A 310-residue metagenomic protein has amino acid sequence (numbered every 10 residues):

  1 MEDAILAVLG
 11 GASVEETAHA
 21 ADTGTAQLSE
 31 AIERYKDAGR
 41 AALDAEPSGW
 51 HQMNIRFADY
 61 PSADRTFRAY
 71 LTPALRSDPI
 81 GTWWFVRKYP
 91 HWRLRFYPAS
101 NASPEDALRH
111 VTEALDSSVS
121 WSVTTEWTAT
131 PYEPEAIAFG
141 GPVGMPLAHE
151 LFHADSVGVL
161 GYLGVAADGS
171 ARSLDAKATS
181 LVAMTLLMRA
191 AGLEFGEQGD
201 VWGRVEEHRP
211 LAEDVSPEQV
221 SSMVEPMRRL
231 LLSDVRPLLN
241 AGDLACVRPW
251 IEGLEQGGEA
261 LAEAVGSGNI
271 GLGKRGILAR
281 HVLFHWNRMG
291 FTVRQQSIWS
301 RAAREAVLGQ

Functional and structural regions predicted by a protein language model:
M1-Q310: An acidic, charge-biased composition feature
